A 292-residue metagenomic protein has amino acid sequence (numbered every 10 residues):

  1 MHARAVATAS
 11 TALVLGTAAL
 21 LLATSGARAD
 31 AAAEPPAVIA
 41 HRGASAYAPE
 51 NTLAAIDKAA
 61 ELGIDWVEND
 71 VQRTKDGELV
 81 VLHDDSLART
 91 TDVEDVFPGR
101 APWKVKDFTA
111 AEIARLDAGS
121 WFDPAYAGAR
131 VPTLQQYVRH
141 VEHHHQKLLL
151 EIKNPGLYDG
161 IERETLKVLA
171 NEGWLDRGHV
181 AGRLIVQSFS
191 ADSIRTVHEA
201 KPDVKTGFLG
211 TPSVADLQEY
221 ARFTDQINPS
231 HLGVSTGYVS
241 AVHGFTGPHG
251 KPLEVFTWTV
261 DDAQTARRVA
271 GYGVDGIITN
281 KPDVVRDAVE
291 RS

Functional and structural regions predicted by a protein language model:
H2-A12, G16-S292: Phosphate-group recognition and catalysis centered on beta-loop-alpha active-site segments
